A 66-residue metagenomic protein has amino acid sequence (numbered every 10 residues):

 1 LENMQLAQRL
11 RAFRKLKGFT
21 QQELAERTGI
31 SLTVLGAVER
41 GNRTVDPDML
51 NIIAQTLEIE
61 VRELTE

Functional and structural regions predicted by a protein language model:
L1-Q5: A detector for short, charged/polar N-terminal pre-domain segments
Q8-R27, I52: Short basic helix-loop element that most often maps to the first helix and adjoining turn of HTH DNA-binding modules
L10, L24-A25, L35-V38, L64: Conserved hydrophobic/aromatic packing and binding residues within compact polymer-binding modules
G29-V45: Recognition helix of helix-turn-helix/homeodomain-like DNA-binding domains that insert into the DNA major groove
D48-E63: DNA major-groove recognition helix of helix-turn-helix/homeodomain DNA-binding modules
